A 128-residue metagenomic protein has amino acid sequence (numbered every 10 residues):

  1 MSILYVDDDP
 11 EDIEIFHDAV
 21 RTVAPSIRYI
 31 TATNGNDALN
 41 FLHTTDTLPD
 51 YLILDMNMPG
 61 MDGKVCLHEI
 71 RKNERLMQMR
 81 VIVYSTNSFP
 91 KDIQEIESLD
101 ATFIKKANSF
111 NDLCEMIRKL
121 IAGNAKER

Functional and structural regions predicted by a protein language model:
D7: Conserved acidic carboxylate
P10-I30: Two-component/phosphorelay signaling modules centered on CheY-like receiver
T31-N40, G63: Helix N-cap/capping motif at the beta->alpha junctions
N40, K64-M77: Short amphipathic alpha-helix used as the core "switch/output" element in two-component signaling
L54-D55: Active-site residues of response regulator receiver
M58: Receiver (REC) domain active-site loop signature in two-component systems and cognate sites in sensor histidine kinases
V65, N87-I104, N108-N111, E115: Alpha4 helix (beta4-alpha4-beta5 surface) of REC/receiver domains from two-component response regulators
